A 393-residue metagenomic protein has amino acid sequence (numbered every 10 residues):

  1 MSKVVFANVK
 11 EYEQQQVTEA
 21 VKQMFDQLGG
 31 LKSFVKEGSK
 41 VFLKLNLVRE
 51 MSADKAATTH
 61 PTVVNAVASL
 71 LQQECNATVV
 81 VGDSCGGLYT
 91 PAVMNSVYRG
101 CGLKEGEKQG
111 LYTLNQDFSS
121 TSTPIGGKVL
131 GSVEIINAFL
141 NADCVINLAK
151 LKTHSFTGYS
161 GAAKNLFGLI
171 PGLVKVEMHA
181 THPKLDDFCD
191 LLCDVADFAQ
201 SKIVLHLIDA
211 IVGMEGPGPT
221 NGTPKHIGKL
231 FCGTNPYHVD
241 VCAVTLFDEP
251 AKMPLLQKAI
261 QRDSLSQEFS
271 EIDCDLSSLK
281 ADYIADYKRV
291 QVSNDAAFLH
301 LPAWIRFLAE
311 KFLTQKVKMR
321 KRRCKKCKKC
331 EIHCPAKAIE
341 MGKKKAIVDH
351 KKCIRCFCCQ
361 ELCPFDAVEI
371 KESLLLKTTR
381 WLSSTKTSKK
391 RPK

Functional and structural regions predicted by a protein language model:
M1-K325, E331-K345, H350, Q360 (+1 more regions): N-terminal and secondary-structure boundary signal
I354-R355: Extended, alpha-helix-rich binding/interface surfaces that flank or overlap catalytic cores and mediate recognition
